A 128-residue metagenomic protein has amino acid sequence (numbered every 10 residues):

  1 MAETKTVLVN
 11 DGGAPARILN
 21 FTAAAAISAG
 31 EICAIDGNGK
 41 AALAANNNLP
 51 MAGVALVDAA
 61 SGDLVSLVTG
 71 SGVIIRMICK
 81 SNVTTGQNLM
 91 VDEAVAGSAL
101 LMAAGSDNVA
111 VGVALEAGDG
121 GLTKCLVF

Functional and structural regions predicted by a protein language model:
A2-F128: Glycine-anchored, exposed beta-strand/edge motif detector
